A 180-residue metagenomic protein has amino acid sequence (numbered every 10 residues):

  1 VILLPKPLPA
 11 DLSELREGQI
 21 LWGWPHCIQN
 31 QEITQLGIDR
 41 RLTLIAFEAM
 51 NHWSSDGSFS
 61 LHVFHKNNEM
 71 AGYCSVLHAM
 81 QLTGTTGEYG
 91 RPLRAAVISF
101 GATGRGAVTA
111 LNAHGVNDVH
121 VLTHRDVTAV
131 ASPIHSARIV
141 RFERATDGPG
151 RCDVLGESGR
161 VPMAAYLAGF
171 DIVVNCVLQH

Functional and structural regions predicted by a protein language model:
L4-I28, R160-H180: Rossmann-fold NAD(P) dinucleotide-binding segment
L8, A49, T123-H124, Q179: Proline- and acidic/polar-enriched loop/turn elements at helix boundaries
A10-R94: Glycine/serine-rich phosphate-binding loop and adjoining beta1-alpha1 elements at the start of nucleotide-handling
N68, A102, D126, Q179-H180: Short, glycine-/Ser/Thr-/acidic-enriched flexible segments
H78-F170: Glycine-rich phosphate/diphosphate-binding loop of Rossmann-like nucleotide-binding domains
